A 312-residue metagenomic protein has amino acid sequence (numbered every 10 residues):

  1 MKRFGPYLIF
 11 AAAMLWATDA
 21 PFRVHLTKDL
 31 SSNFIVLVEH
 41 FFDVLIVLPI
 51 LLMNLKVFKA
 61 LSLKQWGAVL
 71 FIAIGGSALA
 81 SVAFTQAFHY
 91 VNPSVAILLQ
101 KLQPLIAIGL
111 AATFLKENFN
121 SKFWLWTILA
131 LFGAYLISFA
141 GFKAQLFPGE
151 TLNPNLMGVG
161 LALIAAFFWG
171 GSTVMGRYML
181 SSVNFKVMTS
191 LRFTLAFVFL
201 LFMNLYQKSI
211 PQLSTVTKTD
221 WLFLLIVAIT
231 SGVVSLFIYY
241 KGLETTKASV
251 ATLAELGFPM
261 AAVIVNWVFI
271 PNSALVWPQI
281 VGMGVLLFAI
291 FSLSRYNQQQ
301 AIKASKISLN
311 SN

Functional and structural regions predicted by a protein language model:
M1-F10, L105-F167, M283-N312: Juxtamembrane helix-loop boundary signature in multi-pass membrane transporters
M1-V36, I74, F147-Y178, F202 (+2 more regions): Glycine-/small-residue-enriched transmembrane alpha-helix faces in small-molecule transporters and effluxers
F4-A12, L51, K59-A83, L156-A165 (+3 more regions): Loop-to-transmembrane-helix transition segments
A11-A12, I35-V38, S77, S81 (+3 more regions): Helix-helix packing/entry segments at the starts of transmembrane helices
T18-F22, L55-S94, L99-Q100, L136 (+1 more regions): Specific transmembrane alpha-helical segments of multi-pass solute transporters/efflux pumps, especially DMT/EamA
F22-H25, D29, D43-S62, F132-L152 (+3 more regions): Membrane-interface helix-cap regions at the ends of transmembrane helices in multi-pass membrane proteins
D29-L79, I106-L110, F168-S172, T189-K208 (+2 more regions): Transmembrane alpha-helices of multi-pass small-molecule transport proteins
I46-N54, Q103-I128, F132, M260-I280: C-terminal transmembrane-helix exit sites in multi-pass transporters
